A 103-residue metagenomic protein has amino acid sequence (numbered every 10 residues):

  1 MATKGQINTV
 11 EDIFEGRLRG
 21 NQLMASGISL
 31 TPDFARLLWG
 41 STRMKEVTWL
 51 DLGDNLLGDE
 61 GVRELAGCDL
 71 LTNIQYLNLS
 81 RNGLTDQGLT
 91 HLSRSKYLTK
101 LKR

Functional and structural regions predicted by a protein language model:
K4-F14, T31-G40, G58-G67, T85-R94: Leucine-rich repeat
F14-G20: Short, ordered beta-strand-loop transition motifs
L18, T42-K45, D69-T72, K96-T99: Inter-repeat linker/turn residues at the boundaries of leucine-rich repeats
N21-A25, T48-L52, I74-L79, L101-K102: Conserved hydrophobic beta-strand positions in leucine-rich repeat
A35-R36, E46-V47, R63, N73-I74 (+2 more regions): Amphipathic alpha-helical scaffolding segments comprising HEAT/armadillo-like alpha-solenoid repeats
R63-G83: Charged low-complexity stretches with an acidic bias
